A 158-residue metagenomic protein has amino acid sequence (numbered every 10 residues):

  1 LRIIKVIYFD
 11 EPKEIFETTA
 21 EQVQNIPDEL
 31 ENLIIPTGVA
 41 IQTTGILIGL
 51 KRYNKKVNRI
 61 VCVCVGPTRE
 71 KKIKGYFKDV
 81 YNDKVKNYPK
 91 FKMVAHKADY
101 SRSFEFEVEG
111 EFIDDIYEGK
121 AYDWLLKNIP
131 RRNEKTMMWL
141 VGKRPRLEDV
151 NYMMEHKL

Functional and structural regions predicted by a protein language model:
L1, Y76-Y81, K120, L126: Ligand-binding beta-strand-loop-alpha-helix segment within the catalytic cores of soluble metabolic enzymes
L1-E29, K92-F112: Small/polar-residue-rich loop-to-helix segments that shape phosphate-bearing ligand pockets
R2-I3, E29-N32, N58, R132-T136: Short coil/turn segments at beta-strand junctions that form active-site/ligand-binding loops
I4-F9, P36-T37, C64, M137-G142: Short beta-strand segments
D10, D28, D79, D83 (+4 more regions): Acidic-enriched, low-complexity/disordered segments with a strong bias for Aspartate over Glutamate
I15-K90, R144-L158: Glycine-rich phosphate/pyrophosphate-binding loop at beta-loop-alpha junctions
K86-K135, L140-R144: Active-site-adjacent helical/loop segments in soluble small-molecule enzymes
